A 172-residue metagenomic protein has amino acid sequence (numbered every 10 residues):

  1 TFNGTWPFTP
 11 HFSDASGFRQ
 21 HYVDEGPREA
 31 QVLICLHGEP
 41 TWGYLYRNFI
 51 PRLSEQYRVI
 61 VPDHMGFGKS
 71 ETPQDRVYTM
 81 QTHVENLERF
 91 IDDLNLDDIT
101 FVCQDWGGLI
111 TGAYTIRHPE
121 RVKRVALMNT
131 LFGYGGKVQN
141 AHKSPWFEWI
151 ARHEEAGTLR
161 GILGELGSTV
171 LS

Functional and structural regions predicted by a protein language model:
T1-H11, F18-Q20, E25-P27, V32 (+5 more regions): Flexible "cap/lid" subdomain of the alpha/beta-hydrolase fold that forms the substrate-access gate
R47-R52: Typically the conserved alpha-helix immediately C-terminal to a functionally engaged Cys/Sec in thioredoxin-like
L53-S54, I116: Alpha-helical segments within the soluble intracellular
S54-D63: Active-site machinery of serine-nucleophile hydrolases
